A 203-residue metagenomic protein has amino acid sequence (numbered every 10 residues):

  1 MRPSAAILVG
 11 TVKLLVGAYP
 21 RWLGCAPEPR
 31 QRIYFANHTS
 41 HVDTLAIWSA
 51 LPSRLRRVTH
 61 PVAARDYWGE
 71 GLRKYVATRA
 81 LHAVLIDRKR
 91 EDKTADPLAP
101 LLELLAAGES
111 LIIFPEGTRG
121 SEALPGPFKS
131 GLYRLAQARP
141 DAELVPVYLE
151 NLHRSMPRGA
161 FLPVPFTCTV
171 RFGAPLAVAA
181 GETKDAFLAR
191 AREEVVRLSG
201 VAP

Functional and structural regions predicted by a protein language model:
R2-H38: Helix-to-loop junction immediately C-terminal to a conserved catalytic motif
L14, A80, A107-G108, A138: Structured helix-beta-strand junction loops
A18, R57-T59, L81, E109 (+1 more regions): A structural micro-motif
L23-A26, F35, V42-S49, K93-P125 (+1 more regions): N-terminal/domain-start segments enriched in small and hydrophobic, helix-friendly residues, covering either
G24, R65, D87-K89, Y148 (+1 more regions): Residues at the C-termini of beta-strands that transition into short coil/loop
E28-K89: Catalytic core of membrane glycerolipid acyltransferases/transacylases, capturing the structured, soluble-facing
A64-W68, G117, Y148-H153: Short beta-alpha junction loops
Y75, S110, S121-D185: A cross-family acyltransferase "interaction/gating" segment
